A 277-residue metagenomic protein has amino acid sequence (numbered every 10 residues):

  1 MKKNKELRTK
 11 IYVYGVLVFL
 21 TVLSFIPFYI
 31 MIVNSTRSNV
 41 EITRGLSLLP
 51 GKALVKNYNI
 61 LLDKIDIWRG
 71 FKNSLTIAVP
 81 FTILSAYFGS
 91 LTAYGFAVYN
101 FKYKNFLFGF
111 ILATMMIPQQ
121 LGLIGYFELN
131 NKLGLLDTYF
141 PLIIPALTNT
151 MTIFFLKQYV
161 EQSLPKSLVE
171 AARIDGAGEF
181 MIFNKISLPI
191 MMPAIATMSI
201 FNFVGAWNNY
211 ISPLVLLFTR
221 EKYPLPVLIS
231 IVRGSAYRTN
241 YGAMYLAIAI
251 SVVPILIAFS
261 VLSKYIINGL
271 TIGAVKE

Functional and structural regions predicted by a protein language model:
K2-E277: A structural signal for multi-pass alpha-helical bundles of membrane permease subunits that mediate small-molecule
